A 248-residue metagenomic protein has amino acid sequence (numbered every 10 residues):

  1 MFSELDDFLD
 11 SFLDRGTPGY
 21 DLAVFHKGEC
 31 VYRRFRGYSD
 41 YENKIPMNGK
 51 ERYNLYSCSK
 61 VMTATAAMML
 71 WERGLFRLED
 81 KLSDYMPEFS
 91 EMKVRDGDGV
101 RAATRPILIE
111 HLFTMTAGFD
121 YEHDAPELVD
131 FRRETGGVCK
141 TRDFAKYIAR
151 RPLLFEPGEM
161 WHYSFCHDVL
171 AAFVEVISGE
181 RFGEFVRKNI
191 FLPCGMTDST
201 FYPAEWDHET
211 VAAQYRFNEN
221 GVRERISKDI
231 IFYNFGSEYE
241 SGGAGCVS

Functional and structural regions predicted by a protein language model:
F2-L55, L75, E91-D96: Short, conserved catalytic-motif segment at the N-terminal edge
D6-D10, G28, N54-D80, L170-E175: Active-site SXXK
T17, L75-F76, E180, M196: Helix N-cap/coil-helix junction residues
R34, D80, E180: Short beta-to-alpha loop/turn elements within the nucleotide-binding domains of ABC transporters
S83-E91: Acidic helix-start/capping segments at beta-turn-to-alpha-helix junctions
M92-S248: Short, surface-exposed loop or secondary-structure junction motifs that flank catalytic or metal-binding residues
